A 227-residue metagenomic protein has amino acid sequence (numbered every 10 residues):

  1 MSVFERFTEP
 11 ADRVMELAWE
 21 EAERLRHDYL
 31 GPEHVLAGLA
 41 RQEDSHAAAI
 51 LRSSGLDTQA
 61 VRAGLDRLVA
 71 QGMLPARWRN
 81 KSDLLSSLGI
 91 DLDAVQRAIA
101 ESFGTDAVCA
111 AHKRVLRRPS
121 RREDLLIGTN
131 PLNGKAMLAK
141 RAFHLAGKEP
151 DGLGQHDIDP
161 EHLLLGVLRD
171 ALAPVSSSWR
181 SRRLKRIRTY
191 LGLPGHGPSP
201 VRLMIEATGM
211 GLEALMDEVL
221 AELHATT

Functional and structural regions predicted by a protein language model:
M1-T227: Histone-fold recognition with a strong bias for associated Lys/Arg-rich disordered tails
